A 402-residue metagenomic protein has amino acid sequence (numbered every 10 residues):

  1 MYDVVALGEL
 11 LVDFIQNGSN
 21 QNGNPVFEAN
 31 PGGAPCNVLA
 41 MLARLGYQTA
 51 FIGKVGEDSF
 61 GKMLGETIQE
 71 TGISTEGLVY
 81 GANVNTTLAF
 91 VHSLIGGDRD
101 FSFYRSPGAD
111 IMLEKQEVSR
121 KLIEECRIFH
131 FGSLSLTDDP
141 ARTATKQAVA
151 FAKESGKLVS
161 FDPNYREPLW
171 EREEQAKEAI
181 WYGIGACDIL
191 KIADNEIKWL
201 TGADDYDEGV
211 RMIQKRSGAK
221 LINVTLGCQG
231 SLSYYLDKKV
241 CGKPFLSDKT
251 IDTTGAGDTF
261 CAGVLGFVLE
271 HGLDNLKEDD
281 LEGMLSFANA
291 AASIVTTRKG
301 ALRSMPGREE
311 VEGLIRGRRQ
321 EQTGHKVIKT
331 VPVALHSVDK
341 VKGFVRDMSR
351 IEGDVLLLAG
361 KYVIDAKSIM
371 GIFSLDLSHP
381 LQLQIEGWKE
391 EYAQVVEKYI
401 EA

Functional and structural regions predicted by a protein language model:
M1-S74, L113: Glycine-rich phosphate/adenosyl-contacting loop at the front of the ribokinase-like
Y2-D3, A150, Y206-H325: Conserved phosphate-binding/catalytic region of the ribokinase-like
L10, L134, P163, T259: Active-site metal-binding loops of divalent metal-dependent hydrolases
Q48-S133, V311-E321: Conserved N-terminal subdomain of the carbohydrate kinase-like
T49, T75, V159-F161, V355: Hydrophobic beta-strand scaffold residues
L136-M212, A219, Q229-G230: Conserved beta-alpha-beta core of the PfkB/ribokinase-like small-molecule kinase fold
P332-V363, S374-L377, G387: Compact, glycine-rich, soluble single-domain proteins
D376-A402: C-terminal structural segments of small proteins and small subunits
